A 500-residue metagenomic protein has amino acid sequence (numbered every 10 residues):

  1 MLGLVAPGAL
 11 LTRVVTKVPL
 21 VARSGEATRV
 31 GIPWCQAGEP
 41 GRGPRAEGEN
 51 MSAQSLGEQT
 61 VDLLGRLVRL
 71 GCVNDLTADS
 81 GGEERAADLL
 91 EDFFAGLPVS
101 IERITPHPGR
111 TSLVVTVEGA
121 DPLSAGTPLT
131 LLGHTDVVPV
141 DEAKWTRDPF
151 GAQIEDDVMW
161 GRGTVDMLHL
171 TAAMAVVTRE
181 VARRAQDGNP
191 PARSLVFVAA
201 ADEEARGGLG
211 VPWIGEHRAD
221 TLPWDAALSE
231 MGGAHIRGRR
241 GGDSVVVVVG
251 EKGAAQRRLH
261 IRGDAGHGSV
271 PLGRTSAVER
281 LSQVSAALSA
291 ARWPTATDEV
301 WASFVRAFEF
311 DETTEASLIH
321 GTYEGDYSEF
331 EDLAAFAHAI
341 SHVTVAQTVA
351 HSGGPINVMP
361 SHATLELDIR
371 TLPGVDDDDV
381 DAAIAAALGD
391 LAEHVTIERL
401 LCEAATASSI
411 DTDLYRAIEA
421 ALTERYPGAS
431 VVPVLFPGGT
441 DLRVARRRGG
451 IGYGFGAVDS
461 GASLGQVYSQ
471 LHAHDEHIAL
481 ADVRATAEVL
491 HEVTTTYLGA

Functional and structural regions predicted by a protein language model:
M1-S24, T28-I32, Q36-E39: Polybasic, low-complexity intrinsically disordered segments
C35-N50: Short, Lys/Arg-enriched N-terminal segments with co-localized hydrophobic residues within the first ~10-30 amino acids
S52-E142, H362-E366, D377-A383: N-terminal helical capping/dimerization or prosegment-like subdomains of hydrolases acting on amide or phosphate bonds
A125-V196, I478: Active-site metal-coordination/substrate-binding segment of hydrolases, especially metallo-dependent peptidases
T135-V137, A199-G207, E230-H235, A265 (+1 more regions): Acidic, glycine-rich active-site loops and adjacent beta-strand->loop/helix elements that engage anionic groups
A219-D220, A226, G233-G242, V248-Q256 (+3 more regions): Acidic-enriched catalytic cores of C-N bond-cleaving enzymes acting on peptides and small amides
S285-W293, E315-L318, S409-D459: Active-site-adjacent substrate-binding region of metalloamidase/peptidase-like peptide-processing proteins
L401-C402, G428-A500: Zn-dependent metallopeptidase/amidohydrolase metal-coordination segment
